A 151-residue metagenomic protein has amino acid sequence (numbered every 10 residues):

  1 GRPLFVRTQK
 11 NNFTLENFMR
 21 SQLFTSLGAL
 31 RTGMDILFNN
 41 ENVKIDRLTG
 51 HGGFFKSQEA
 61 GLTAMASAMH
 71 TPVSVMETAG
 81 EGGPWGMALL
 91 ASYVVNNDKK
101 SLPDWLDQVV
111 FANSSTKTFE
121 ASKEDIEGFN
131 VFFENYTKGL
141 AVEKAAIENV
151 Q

Functional and structural regions predicted by a protein language model:
G1-Q151: Glycine/Thr-rich phosphate-binding loops that ligate phosphate moieties of nucleotide and other phosphorylated ligands
